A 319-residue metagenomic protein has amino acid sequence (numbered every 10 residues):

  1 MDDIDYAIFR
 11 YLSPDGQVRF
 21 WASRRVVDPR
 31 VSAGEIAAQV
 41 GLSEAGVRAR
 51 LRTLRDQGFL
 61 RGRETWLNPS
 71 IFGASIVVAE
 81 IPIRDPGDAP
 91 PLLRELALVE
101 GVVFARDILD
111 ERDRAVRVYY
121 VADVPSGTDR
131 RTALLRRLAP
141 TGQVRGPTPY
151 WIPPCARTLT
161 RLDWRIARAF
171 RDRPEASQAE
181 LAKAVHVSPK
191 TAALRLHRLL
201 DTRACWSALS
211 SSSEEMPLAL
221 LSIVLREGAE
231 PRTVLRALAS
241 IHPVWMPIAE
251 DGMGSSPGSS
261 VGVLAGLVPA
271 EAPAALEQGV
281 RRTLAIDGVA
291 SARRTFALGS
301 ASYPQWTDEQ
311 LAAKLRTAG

Functional and structural regions predicted by a protein language model:
M1-G319: A compositional/biophysical signature of low hydrophobicity enriched in polar/charged and small residues
